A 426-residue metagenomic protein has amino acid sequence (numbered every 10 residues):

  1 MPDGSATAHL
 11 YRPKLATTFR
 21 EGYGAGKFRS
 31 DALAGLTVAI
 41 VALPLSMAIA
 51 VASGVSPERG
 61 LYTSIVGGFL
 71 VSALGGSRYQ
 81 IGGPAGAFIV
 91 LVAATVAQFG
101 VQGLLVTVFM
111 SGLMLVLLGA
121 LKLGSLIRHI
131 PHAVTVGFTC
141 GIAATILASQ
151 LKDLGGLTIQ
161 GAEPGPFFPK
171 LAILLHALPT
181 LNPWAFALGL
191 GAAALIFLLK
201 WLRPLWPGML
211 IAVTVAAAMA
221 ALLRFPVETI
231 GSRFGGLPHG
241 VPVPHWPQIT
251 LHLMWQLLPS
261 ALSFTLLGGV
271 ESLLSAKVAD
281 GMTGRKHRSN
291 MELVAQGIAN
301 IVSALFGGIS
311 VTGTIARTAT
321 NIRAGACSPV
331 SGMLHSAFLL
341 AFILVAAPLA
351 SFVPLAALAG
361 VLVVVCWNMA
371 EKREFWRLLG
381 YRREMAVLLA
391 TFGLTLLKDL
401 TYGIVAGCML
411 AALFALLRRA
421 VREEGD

Functional and structural regions predicted by a protein language model:
P2-D426: Transmembrane helical cores of multi-pass ion-transport proteins
